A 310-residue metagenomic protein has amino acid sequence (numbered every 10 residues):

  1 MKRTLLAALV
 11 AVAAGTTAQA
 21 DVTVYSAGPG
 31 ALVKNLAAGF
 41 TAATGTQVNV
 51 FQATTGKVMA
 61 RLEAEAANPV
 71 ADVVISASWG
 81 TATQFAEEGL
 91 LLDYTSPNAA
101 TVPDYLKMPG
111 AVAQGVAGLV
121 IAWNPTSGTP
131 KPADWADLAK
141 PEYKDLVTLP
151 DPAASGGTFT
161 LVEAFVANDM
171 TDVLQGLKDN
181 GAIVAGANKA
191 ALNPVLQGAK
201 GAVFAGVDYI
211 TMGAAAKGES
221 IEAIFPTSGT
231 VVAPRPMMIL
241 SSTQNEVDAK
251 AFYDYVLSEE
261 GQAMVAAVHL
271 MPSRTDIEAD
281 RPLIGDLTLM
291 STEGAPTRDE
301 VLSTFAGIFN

Functional and structural regions predicted by a protein language model:
M1-A20: Gram-negative bacterial Sec-dependent N-terminal signal peptides
A20-Q84: Early extracytoplasmic/lumenal segment of secretory-pathway proteins
A27, A31, P69-A199: Extracytoplasmic ligand-binding site segments that recognize negatively charged/polar headgroups
G80-Q84, G201-S220: A ligand-binding cleft/hinge motif common to bilobed small-molecule-binding domains
D104, A117, Q175-K178, V184-A185 (+1 more regions): Periplasmic-binding protein-like
V120-S127, E163, A233-N245, M264: A bilobed periplasmic-binding-protein/Venus flytrap-type ligand-binding module shared by bacterial periplasmic
D145-A153, V256-D276: Periplasmic-binding protein-like
L270-N310: An extracytoplasmic/periplasmic, membrane-proximal ligand-sensing/linker region
